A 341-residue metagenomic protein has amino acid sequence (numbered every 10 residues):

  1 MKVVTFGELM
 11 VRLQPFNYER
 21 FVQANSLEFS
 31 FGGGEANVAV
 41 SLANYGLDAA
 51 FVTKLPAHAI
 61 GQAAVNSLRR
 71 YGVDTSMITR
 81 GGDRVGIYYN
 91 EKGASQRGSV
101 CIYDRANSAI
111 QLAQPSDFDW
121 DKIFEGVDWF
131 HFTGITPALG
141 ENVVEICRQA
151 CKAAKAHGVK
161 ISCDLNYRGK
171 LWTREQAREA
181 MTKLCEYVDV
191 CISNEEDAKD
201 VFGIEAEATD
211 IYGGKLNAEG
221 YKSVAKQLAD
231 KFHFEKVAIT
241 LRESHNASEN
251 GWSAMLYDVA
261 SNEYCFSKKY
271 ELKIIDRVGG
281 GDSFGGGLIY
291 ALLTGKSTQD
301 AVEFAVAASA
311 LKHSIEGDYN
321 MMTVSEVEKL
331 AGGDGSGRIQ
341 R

Functional and structural regions predicted by a protein language model:
M1-R20: Positively charged, low-complexity intrinsically disordered leader regions
L9-P15, N37-N44: Beta-barrel outer-membrane channel/assembly domains of diderm bacteria
R20-A39: Short catalytic helix/loop segments, enriched in acidic residues and glycine and frequently bearing histidine
S30, V38-D48, A291-G295: Alpha-helix C-terminal capping segments
D48-P137, V327-R341: Conserved N-terminal subdomain of the carbohydrate kinase-like
K155-K160, F232-E235: A short helix->loop->beta-strand "cap" motif at the edges of active sites that frequently abuts
L171-A260: Conserved phosphate/ATP/ADP-binding segment of small-molecule kinases
C265-D334: Conserved post-catalytic alpha-helical subdomain immediately downstream of the catalytic base and nucleotide-binding
